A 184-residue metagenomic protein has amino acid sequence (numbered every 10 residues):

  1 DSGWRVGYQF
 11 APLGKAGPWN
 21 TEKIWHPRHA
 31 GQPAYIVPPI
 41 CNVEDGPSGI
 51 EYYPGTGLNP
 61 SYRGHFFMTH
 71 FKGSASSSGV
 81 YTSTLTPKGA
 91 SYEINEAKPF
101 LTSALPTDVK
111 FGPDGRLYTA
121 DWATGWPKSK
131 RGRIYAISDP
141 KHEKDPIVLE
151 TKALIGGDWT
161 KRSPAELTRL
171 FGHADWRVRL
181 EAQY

Functional and structural regions predicted by a protein language model:
D1-E166, E181: Beta-propeller domains with acidic blade repeats across secreted/periplasmic ectodomains and cytosolic WD/CNH propellers
A174-D175: Short inter-helical turns and helix N-cap capping residues of alpha-solenoid HEAT/ARM repeat scaffolds
V178: Surface-exposed cleft-lining segments at the edges of enzyme active sites
